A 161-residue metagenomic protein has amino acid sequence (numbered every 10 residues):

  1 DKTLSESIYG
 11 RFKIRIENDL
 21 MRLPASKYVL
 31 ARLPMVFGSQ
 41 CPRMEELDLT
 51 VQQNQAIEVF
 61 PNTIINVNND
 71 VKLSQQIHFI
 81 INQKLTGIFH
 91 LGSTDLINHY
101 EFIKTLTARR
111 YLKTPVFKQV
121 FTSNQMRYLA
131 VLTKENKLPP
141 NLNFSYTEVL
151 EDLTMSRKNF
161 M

Functional and structural regions predicted by a protein language model:
D1-S7: Active-site "gating" loop of Rossmann-like NAD(P)-dependent oxidoreductase/epimerase domains
K2, L47-V59, Y111-Q119: A short C-terminal helix-loop "cap" of Rossmann-like NAD(P)-dependent dehydrogenase/epimerase domains
S7, G38, I65-N68, I97 (+1 more regions): Residue-level signal for the nucleotide or nucleotide-sugar donor/cofactor binding architecture
I8, F12: Active-site helix of classical SDR
N18-I65, K72, F79: NAD(P)-dependent short-chain dehydrogenase/reductase
C41-E45, F102-K104, Y128-L132: Short aromatic-enriched loop/helix-cap "lid" or pocket-rim segments at secondary-structure transitions that line
Q76-Y128, K158-M161: Mid/C-terminal beta-alpha module of Rossmann-like enzyme folds, strongest in SDR-family dehydrogenases/epimerases
L142-M161: Amphipathic terminal alpha-helices
